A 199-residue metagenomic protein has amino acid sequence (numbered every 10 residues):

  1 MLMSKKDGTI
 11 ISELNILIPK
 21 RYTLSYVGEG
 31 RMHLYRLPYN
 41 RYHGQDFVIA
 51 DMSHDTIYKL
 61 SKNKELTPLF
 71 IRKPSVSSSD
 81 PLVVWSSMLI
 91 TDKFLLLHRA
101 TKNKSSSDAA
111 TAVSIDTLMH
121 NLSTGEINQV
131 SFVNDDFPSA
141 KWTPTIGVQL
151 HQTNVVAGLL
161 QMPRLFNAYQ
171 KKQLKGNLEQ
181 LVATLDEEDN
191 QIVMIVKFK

Functional and structural regions predicted by a protein language model:
M1, I49-H54, L97-K104, L159-P163: Beta-strand C-termini and the immediately following turn/loop, strongest in propeller blades
M1-T9, S53-K59, A109-E126, V182-F198: Beta-propeller blade signature
L2-S61: Loop-centered beta-sheet repeat module
K20, L66-L89, L118-N154, F166: Conserved blade-ending motifs and adjacent loop-strand segments that build the rim/top face of beta-propeller domains
S25-D46, V84-L97, P144-Q152, F198: Structural signature of eukaryotic scaffold interfaces centered on beta-propeller domains
G44-F47, I71, V76, K102: Beta-propeller folds
L66-I71, S105-I115: Short acidic alpha-helical/loop segments enriched in Asp/Glu that coordinate divalent cations
L150-K199: Blade-level signature of beta-propeller repeat domains, shared across WD40, Kelch, NHL, RCC1 and BNR/Asp-box propellers
